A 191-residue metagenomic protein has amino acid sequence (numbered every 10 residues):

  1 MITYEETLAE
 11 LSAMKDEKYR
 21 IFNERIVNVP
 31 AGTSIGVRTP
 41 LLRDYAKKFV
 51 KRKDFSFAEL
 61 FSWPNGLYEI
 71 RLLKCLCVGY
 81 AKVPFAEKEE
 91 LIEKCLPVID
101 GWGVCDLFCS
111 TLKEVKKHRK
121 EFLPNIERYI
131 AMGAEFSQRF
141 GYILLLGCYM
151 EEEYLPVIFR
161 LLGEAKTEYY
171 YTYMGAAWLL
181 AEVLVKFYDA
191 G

Functional and structural regions predicted by a protein language model:
M1-G191: Alpha-helical scaffold domains
